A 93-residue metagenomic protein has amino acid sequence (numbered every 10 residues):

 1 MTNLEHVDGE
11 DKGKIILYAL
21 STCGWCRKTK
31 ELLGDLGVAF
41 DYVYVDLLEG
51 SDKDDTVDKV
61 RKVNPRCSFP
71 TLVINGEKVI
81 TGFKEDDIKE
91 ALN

Functional and structural regions predicted by a protein language model:
T2-D41: Local sequence-structure signature of Cys/Sec-based thiol-disulfide redox active-site neighborhoods
D8-E10, P65, T81: Generic structural signal for beta-strand residues in well-ordered domains
C23-C26, G50, T81-G82: Loop/helix-junction capping segments adjacent to catalytic residues or to phosphate/diphosphate-binding pockets
R27-K30, K53-D54, E85: Conserved strand-to-helix beginnings and helix N-cap segments that scaffold or border functional pockets
G37-A39, P65, G76, N93: Short glycine/proline-enriched coil/turn segments at helix->beta-strand junctions
V45-C67, L92-N93: Thioredoxin-like thiol-disulfide oxidoreductase module
I74-N93: Non-catalytic, surface beta->alpha helical segment in thiol-disulfide oxidoreductase systems
